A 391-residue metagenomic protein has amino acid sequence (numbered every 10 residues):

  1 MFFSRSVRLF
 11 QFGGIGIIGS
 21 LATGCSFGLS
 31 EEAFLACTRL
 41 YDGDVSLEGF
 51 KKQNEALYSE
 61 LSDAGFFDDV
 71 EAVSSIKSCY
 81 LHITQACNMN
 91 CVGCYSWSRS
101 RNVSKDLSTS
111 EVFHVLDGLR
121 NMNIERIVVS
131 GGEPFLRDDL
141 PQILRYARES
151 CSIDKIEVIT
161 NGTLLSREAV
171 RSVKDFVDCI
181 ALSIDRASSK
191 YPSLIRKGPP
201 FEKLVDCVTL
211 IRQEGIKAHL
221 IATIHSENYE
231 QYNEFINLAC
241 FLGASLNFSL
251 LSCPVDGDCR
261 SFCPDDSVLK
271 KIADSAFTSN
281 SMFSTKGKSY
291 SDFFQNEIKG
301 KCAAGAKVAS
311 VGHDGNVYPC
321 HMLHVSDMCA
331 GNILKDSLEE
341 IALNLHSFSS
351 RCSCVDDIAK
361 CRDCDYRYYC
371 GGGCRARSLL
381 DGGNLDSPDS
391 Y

Functional and structural regions predicted by a protein language model:
M1-L40: Acidic, low-complexity/disordered tracts enriched in E/D and polar residues
F27-T84: Long, charge-rich, low-complexity alpha-helical segments
V73, S78-S110: Canonical Radical SAM [4Fe-4S] cluster-binding loop centered on the CxxxCxxC motif and its immediate flanking residues
C87, C91-C94, C302, C320 (+3 more regions): Short cysteine clusters
S96-K105, H324-C329, R367-Y391: Iron-sulfur (Fe-S) cluster-binding segments and ferredoxin-like electron-carrier domains, especially [2Fe-2S]
S104, T109-S130, R137-L251: Radical SAM/AdoMet-radical enzyme domain recognition
P264-N296, M322-D365, G371: C-terminal accessory region of radical SAM enzymes
C302-A306, D327: Short, small/polar residue-rich loop motifs at catalytic or cofactor-binding pockets
